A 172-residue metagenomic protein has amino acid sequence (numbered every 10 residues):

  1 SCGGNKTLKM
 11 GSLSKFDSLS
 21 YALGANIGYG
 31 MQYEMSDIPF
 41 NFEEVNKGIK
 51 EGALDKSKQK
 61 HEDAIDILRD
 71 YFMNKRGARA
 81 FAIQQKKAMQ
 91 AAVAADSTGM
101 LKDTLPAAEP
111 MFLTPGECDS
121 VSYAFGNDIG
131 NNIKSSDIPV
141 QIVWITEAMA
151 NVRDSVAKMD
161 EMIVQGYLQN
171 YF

Functional and structural regions predicted by a protein language model:
C2-F172: Cross-family detector of peptidyl-prolyl cis-trans isomerase
